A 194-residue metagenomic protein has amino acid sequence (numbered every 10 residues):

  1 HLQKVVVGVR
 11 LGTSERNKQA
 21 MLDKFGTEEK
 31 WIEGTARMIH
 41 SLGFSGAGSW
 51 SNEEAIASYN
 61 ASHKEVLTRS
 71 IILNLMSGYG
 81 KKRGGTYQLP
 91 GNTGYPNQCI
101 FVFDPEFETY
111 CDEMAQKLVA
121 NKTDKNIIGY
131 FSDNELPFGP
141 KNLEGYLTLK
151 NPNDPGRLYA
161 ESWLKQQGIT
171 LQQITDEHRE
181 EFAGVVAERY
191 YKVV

Functional and structural regions predicted by a protein language model:
H1-A61, Y79-G129, G184-V185: Active-site-adjacent substrate/metal-binding segments within catalytic domains of carbohydrate-active enzymes
V5-V7, S70, E144: Ordered hydrophobic segments in well-structured contexts
H40, S62-H63, Y191-V194: Surface-exposed amphipathic alpha-helices with a cationic face
F44, V66-S70, I127, D133: Extracellular structured ligand-interaction cores
N52-A55, L75-G78, N134-G139: Solvent-exposed loop/turn segments at secondary-structure junctions within structured extracellular/periplasmic domains
A57-H63, F138-N142: Substrate-binding cleft/loops of secretory-pathway carbohydrate-active enzymes
L67-Q88, N153-R157, E161: Acidic, His- and aromatic-enriched active-site or binding-groove loops in soluble protein domains that engage sugars
N92-T109, E113-K117, N121-V194: Polysaccharide-binding and catalytic clefts of secreted carbohydrate-active enzymes
